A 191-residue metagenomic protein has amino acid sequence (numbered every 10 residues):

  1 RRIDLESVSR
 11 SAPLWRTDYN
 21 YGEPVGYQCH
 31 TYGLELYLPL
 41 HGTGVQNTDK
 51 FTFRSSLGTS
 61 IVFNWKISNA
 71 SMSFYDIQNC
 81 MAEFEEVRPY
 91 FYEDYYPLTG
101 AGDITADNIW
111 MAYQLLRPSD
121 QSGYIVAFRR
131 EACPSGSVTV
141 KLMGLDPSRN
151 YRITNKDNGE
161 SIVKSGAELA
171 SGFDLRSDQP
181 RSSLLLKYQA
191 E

Functional and structural regions predicted by a protein language model:
R1, N64-K66, A70-Y75, A132-S135 (+1 more regions): Flexible loop/turn segments at secondary-structure boundaries
R1-A70: Glycan-recognition surfaces
S56, I125, I153: Conserved, mostly hydrophobic/aromatic
S56-A101: Aromatic- and carboxylate-lined catalytic core of secreted/periplasmic carbohydrate-active enzymes
I104-P147: Carbohydrate-binding surface patches
F128-R130, K156, Q189: Structured loops at beta-to-helix junctions and adjacent beta-edge loops in soluble globular domains
M143-G159: Solvent-exposed beta-hairpin/edge-strand motifs
K164-E191: C-terminal beta-strand-rich structural cap/linker in extracellular carbohydrate-active enzymes
